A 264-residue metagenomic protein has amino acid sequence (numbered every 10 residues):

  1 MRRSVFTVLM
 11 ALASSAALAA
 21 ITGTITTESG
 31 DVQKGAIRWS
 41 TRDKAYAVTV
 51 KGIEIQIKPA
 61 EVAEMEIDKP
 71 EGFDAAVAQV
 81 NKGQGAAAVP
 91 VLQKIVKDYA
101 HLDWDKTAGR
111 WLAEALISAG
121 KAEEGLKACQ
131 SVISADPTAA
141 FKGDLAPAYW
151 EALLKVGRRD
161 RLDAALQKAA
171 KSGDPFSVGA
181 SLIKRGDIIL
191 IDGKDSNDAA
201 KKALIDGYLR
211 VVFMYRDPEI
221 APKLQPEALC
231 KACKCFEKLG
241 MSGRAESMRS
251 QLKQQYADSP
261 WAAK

Functional and structural regions predicted by a protein language model:
M1-S4: Positively charged n-region of N-terminal signal peptides that target proteins for export
T7-A16: Bacterial N-terminal signal peptides
L18-T138, D144-K155, D160, Q167-K171 (+1 more regions): Compositionally biased alpha-helical segments
I133-S134, D206-F213, C230-P260: TPR/TPR-like (Sel1-like) alpha-helical repeat modules
S177-I183, A221-C230: Amphipathic alpha-helical protein-interaction segments enriched in hydrophobic
D217-L224, W261-K264: Acidic, Ser/Thr-rich low-complexity linear motifs
